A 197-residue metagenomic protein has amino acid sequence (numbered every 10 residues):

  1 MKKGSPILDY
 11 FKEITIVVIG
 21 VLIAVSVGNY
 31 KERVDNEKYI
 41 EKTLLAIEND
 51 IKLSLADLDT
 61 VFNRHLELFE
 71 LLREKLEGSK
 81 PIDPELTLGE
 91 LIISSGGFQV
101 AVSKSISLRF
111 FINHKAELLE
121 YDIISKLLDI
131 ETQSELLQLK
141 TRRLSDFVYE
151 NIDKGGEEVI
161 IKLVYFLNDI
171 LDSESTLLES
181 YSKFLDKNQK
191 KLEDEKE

Functional and structural regions predicted by a protein language model:
M1-L8, N29-E197: Long, hydrophobic alpha-helical segments that serve as membrane-spanning/inserting helices
E13-V27: Hydrophobic membrane-insertion alpha-helices, especially the h-region of bacterial N-terminal signal peptides
